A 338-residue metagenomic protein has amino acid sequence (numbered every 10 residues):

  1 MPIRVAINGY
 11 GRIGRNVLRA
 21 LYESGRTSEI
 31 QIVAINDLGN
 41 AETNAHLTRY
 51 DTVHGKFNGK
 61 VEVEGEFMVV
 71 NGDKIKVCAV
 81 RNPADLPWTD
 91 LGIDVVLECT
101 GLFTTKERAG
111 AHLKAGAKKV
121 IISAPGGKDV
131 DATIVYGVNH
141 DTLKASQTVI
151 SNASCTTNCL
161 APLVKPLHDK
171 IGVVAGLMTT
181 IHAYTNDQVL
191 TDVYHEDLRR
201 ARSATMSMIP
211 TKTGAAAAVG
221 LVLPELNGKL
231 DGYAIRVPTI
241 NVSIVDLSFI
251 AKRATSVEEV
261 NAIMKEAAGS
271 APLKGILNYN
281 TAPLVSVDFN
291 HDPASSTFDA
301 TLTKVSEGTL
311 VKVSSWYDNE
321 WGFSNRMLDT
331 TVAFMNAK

Functional and structural regions predicted by a protein language model:
M1-A201, D329, A337-K338: N-terminal Rossmann-like NAD(P) cofactor-binding subdomain of oxidoreductases, focused on the glycine-rich
I3, Q147, A204, S243-V245 (+1 more regions): Short amphipathic alpha-helical segments
Y10, G14, T105, A153-T156 (+8 more regions): Generic structural signal for well-ordered, non-membrane alpha-helical segments in soluble metabolic enzymes
Y22-R26, K165-V173, A183-N186, T213 (+5 more regions): Generic secondary-structure signature for well-ordered alpha-helical cores
L38-A41, G126-G127, S154-T156, T180-D187 (+4 more regions): Glycine-rich beta-alpha junction loops
T142-K144, R200, V237-S243, V305-G308: Short, flexible turn/loop "capping" segments at secondary-structure junctions
D169, V173-I240: Acidic, glycine-rich segments within the central catalytic cores of soluble metabolic enzymes that bind/position
G232, I244, S248-K338: C-terminal active-site/capping subdomain that shapes the small-molecule cofactor and substrate pocket of enzyme
